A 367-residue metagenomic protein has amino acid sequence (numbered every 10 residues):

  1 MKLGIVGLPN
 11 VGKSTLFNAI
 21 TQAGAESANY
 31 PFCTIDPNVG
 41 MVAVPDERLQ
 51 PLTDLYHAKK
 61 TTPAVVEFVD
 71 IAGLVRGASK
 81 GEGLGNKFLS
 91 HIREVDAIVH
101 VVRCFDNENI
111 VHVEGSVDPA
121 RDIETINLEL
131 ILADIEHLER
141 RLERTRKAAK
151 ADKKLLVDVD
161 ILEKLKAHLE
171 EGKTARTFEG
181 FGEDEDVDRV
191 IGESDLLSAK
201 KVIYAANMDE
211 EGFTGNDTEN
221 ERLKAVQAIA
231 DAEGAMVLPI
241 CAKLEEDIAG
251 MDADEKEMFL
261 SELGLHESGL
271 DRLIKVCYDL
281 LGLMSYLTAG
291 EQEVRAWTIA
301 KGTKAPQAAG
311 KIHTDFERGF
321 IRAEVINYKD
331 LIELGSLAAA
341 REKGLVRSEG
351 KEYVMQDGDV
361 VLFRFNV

Functional and structural regions predicted by a protein language model:
M1-V111, E139-R140, R144: Conserved G1/Walker A P-loop phosphate-binding module
K2-V6, F17, R144-V354, V361 (+1 more regions): C-terminal-of-GTPase-core extension/linker across diverse P-loop GTPases
I5, T21-N29, D36-N38, A43-D46 (+12 more regions): A generic, residue-level signal for flexible/boundary positions that often mark functional hotspots
V6, F32, P37-G40, E47-L49 (+16 more regions): Short capping/connector residues at structural and topological boundaries
Q22, D54, S90, L128 (+2 more regions): Short, intrinsically disordered, mixed-charge
F32, D46-L49, T62-F68, E82-D96 (+9 more regions): Amphipathic alpha-helical transducer elements in NTP-driven molecular machines
G40-P45, A72-E82, R93-L155, H168-D184 (+2 more regions): Conserved Switch II/interswitch segment of TRAFAC-class P-loop GTPases
